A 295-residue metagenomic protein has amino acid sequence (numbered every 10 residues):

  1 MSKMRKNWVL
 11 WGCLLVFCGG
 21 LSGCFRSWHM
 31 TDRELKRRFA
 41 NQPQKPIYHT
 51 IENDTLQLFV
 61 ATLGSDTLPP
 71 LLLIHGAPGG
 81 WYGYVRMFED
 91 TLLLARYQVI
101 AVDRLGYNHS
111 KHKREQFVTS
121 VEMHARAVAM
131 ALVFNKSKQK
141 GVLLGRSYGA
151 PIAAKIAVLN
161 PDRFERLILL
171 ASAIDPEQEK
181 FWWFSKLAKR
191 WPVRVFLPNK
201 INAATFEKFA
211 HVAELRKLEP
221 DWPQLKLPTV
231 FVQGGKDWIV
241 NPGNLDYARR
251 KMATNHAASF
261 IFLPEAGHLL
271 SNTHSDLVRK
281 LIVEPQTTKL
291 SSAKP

Functional and structural regions predicted by a protein language model:
A77-E89: The serine-hydrolase catalytic nucleophile loop
L93-H112: Conserved alpha/beta-hydrolase
M123-K140: Conserved acidic catalytic loop of the alpha/beta-hydrolase fold
P151-A154, V158, L167-V193: Flexible "cap/lid" loop of the alpha/beta hydrolase fold
L225, F231-Q233, D237: Short beta-strand/loop motif that positions the catalytic acidic residue of the alpha/beta-hydrolase fold
K236-V240, H268-L269: Acidic catalytic loop of the alpha/beta-hydrolase fold
N241-K251: Short alpha-helix in the alpha/beta-hydrolase fold that links the catalytic acid
A266-S275: Catalytic histidine-centered segment of alpha/beta-hydrolase-like enzymes
